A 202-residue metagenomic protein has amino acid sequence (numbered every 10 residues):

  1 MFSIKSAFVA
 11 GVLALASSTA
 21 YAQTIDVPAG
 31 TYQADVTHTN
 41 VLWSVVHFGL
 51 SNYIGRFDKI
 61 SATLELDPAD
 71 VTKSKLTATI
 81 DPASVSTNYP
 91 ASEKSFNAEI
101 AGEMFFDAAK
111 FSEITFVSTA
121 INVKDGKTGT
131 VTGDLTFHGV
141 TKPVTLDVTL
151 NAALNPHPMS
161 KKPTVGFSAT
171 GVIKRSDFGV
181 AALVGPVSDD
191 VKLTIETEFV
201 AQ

Functional and structural regions predicted by a protein language model:
M1-V9: Bacterial N-terminal signal peptides that target proteins for export
F2-S3, A14, V131: Short N-terminal signal/transit or membrane-insertion segments and the immediately adjacent low-complexity/disordered
A14-A22: C-terminal segment of classical bacterial N-terminal signal peptides
Y21-Q202: Low-complexity, acidic/polar, glycine-enriched regions of mature
